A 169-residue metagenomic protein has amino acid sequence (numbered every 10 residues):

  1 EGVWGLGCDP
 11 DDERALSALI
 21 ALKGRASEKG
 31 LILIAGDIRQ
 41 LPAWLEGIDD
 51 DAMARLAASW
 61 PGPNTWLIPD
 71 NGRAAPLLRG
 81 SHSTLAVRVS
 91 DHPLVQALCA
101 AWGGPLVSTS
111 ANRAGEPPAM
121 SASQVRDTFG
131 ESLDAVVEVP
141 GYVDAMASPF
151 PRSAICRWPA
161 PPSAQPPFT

Functional and structural regions predicted by a protein language model:
E1-T169: Active-site-adjacent structural elements in enzyme catalytic cores
